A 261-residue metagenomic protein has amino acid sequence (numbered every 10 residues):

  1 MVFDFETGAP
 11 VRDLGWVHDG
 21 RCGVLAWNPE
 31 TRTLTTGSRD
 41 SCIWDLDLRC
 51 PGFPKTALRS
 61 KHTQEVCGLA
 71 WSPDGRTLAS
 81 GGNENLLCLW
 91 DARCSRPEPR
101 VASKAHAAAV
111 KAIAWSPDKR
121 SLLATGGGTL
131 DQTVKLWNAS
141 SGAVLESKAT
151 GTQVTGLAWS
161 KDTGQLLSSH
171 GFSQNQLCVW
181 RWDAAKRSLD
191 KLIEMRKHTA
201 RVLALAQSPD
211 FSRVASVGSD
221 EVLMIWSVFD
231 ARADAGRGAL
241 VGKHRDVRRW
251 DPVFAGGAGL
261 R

Functional and structural regions predicted by a protein language model:
M1-D4, I43-D47, L87-A92, I113 (+3 more regions): WD40-repeat beta-propellers
A9-L14, P54-R59, E98-S103, A143-K148 (+1 more regions): A short beta-strand motif characteristic of beta-propeller blades
G15-C22, R59-V66, S103-V110, A149-V154 (+3 more regions): WD40/WD-repeat beta-propeller blade N-cap
G20-R96: Solenoidal tandem-repeat scaffolds enriched in leucines and small polar residues
R21, E30, E65, D74 (+8 more regions): WD40/WD-repeat beta-propeller blade-loop signature
L25-R32, A70-R76, A114-R120, T150 (+2 more regions): Loop/turn segments within WD40 beta-propeller blades
G37-D40, S80-E84, G126-L130, S169-S173 (+1 more regions): Conserved strand-to-loop turn within each blade of WD40 beta-propeller repeats
G151-Q153, S160-D162, S173-V179, D183-R261: Terminal intrinsically disordered, low-complexity extensions flanking WD-repeat/beta-propeller proteins
